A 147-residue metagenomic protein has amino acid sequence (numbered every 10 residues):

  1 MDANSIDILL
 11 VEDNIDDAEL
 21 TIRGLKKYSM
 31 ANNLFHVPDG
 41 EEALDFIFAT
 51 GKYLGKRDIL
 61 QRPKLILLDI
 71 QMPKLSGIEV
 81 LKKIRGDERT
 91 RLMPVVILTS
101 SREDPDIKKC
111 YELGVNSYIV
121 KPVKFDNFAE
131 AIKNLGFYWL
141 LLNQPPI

Functional and structural regions predicted by a protein language model:
M1-L9, I15-F35, E41-L44, F48 (+2 more regions): Non-catalytic signal-transmission and effector/linker regions of two-component phosphorelay proteins
H36, K74-L75, L92: Residue-level signal for the "D+5" position in two-component response regulator receiver
R57-Q61, R85-L92, L113: Conserved phosphotransfer cores of two-component systems
I70-M72: Receiver (REC) domain active-site loop signature in two-component systems and cognate sites in sensor histidine kinases
N116: Short, glycine/charged-rich "phosphate-handling" switch motifs in NTP-dependent and phosphotransfer domains
K121: A Lys-centered signature of the CheY-like receiver
